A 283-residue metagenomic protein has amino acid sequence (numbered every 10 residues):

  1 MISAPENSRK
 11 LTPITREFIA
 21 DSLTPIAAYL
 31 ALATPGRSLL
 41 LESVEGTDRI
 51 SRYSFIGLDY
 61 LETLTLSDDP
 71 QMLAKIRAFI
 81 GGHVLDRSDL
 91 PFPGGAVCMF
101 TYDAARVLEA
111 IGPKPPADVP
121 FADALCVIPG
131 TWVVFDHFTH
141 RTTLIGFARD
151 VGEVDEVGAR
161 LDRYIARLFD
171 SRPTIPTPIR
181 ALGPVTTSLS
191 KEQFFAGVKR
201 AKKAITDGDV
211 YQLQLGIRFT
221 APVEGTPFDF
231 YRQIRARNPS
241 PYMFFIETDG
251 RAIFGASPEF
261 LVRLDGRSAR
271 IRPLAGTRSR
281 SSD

Functional and structural regions predicted by a protein language model:
M1-D283: Extended alpha-helical targeting/anchoring segments, especially N-terminal organellar/secretory targeting helices
